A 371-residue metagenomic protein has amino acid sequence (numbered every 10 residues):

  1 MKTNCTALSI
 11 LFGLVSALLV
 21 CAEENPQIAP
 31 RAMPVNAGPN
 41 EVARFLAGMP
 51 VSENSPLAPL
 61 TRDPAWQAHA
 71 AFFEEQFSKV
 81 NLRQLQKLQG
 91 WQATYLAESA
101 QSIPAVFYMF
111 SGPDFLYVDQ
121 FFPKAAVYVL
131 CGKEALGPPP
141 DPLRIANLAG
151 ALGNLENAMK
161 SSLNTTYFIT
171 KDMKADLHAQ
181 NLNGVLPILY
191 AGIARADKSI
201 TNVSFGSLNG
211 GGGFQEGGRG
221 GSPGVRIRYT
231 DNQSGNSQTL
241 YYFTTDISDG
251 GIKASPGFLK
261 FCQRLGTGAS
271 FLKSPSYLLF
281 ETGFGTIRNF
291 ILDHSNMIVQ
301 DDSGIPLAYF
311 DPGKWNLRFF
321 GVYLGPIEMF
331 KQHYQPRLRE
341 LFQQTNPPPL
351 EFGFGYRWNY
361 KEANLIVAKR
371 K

Functional and structural regions predicted by a protein language model:
M1-I10: Bacterial N-terminal signal peptides that target proteins for export
T3, L155, M159-S162, G184-Y190: Charged, compositionally biased non-catalytic regions
S9-A17: Bacterial N-terminal signal peptides
L18-A22: Sec/Tat signal peptide C-region and signal peptidase I cleavage site
E24-M159, S237-K371: Non-globular targeting/processing and membrane-anchoring segments
P104-F107, V127, L163-I169, V203: Hydrophobic beta-strand segments of well-ordered beta-sheets in folded domains
T165-G218, S222-R228: Short helix-loop boundary/capping segments
I227-G235: Short acidic, glycine-rich loop/turn motifs
